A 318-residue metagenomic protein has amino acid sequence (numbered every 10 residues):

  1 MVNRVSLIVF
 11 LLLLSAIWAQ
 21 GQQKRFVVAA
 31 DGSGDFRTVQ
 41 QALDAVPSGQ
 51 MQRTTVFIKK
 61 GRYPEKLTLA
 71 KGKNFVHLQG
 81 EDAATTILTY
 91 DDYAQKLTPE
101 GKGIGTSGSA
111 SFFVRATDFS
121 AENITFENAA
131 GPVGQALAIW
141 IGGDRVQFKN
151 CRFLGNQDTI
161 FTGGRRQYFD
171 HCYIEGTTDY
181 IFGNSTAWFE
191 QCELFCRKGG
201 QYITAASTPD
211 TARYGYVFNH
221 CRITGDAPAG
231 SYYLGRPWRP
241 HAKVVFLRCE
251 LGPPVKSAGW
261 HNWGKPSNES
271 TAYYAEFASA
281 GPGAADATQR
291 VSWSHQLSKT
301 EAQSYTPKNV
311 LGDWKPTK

Functional and structural regions predicted by a protein language model:
M1-Q23: Bacterial Sec-dependent N-terminal signal peptides
Q22-K318: Sequence-level preference for short, compositionally simple segments enriched in small aliphatic or small polar residues
